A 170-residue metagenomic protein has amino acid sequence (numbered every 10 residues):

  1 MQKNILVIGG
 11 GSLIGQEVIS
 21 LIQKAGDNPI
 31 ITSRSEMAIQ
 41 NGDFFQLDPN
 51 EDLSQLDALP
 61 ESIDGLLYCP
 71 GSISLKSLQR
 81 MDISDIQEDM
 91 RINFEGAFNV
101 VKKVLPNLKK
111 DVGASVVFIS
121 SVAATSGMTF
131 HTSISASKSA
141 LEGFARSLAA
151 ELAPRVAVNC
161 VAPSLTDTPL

Functional and structural regions predicted by a protein language model:
G11, G15-I19: N-terminal Rossmann NAD(P)H-binding glycine-rich loop of SDR-like oxidoreductase domains
P70-L75: Conserved NAD(P)H cofactor-binding loop of Rossmann-fold oxidoreductase domains
S77-L78, D82-M90: Substrate-binding pocket helix/loop in short-chain dehydrogenase/reductase
M81, G127-S135, S147: Active-site loop-to-helix junction immediately N-terminal to the catalytic Tyr of the SDR YXXXK motif in Rossmann-fold
V101, S137, A145: Active-site helix of classical SDR
P106, A150-P154: Alpha-helical segment proximal to the catalytic Tyr-Lys
S121: Residue(s) in the substrate-gating loop at a strand-loop-helix junction that position the organic substrate next
